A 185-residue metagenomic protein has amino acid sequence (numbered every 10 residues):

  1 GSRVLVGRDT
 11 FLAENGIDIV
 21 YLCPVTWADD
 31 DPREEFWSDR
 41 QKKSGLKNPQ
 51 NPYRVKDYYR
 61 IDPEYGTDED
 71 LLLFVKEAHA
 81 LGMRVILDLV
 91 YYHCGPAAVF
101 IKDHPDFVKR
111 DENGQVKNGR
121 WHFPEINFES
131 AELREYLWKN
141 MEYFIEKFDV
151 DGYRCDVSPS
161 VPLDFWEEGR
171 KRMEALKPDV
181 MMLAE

Functional and structural regions predicted by a protein language model:
S2-V4, F11, N15-D18, P24-F148 (+2 more regions): Substrate-binding/active-site clefts of carbohydrate-active enzymes
E64-Y65, P159-D164: Acidic-and-aromatic substrate-binding clefts and catalytic sites of carbohydrate-active enzymes
I86, G152-S158, L183: Short catalytic-loop micro-motif centered on adjacent basic/acidic residues
